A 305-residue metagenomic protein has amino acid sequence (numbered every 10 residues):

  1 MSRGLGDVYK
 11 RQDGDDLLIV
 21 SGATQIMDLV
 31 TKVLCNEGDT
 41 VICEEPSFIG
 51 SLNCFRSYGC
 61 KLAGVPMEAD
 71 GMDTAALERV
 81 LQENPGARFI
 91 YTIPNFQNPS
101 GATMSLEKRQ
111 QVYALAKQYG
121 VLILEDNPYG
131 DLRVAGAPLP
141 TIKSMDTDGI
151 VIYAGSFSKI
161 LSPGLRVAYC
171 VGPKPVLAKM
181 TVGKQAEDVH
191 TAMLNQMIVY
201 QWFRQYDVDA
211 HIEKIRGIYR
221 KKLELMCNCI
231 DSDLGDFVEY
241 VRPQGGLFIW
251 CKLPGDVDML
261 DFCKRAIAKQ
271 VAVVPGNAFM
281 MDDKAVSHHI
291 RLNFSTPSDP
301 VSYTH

Functional and structural regions predicted by a protein language model:
M1-Y9, H305: Single conserved hydrophobic/aromatic residue that forms the stacking wall/gate of nucleotide- or nucleobase-binding
K10-Y303: PLP-dependent class I/II
